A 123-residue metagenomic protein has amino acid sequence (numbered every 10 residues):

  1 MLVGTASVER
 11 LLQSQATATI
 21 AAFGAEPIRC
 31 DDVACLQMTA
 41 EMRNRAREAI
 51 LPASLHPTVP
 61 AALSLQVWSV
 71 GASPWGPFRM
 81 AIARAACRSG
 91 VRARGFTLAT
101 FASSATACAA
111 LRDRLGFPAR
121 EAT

Functional and structural regions predicted by a protein language model:
M1-P77: Hydrophobic, proline/glycine-rich low-complexity stretches
M1-V3, V59-T123: Short basic (Lys/Arg) and small-residue
